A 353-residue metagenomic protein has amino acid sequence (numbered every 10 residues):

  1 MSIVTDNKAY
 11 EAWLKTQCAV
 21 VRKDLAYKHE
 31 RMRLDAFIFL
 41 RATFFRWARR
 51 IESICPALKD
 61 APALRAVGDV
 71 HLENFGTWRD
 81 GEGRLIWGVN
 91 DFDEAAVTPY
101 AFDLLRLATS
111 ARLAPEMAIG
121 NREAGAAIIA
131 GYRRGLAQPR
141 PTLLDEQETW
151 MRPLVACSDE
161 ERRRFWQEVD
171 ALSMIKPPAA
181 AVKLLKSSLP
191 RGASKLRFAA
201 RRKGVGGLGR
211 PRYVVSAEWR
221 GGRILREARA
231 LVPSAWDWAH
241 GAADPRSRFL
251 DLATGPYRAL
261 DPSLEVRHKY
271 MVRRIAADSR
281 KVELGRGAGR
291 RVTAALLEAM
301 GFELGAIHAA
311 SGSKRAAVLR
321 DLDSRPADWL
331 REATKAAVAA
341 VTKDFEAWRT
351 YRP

Functional and structural regions predicted by a protein language model:
M1-V67, L72-L154, S188-P353: Conserved ATP-binding subdomain of kinase catalytic cores across diverse folds
A137-K183: Sequence-structural signature of the catalytic-core scaffold of metal-dependent phosphohydrolases that act on
